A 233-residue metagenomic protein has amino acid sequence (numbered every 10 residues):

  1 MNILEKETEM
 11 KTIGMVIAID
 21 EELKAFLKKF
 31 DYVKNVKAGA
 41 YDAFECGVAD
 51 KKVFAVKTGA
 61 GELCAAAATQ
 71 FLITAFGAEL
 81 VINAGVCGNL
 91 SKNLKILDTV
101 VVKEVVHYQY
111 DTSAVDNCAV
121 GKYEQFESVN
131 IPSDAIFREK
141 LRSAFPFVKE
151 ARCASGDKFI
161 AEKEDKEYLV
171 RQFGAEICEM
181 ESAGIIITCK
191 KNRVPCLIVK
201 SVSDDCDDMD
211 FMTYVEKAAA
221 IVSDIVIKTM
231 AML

Functional and structural regions predicted by a protein language model:
M1-E9: Short, Lys/Arg-enriched N-terminal segments with co-localized hydrophobic residues within the first ~10-30 amino acids
M10-Q70: N-terminal short beta-loop-beta anion/metal-coordinating cradle
F71-A75, N93-L94, I186-P195: Alpha-helix C-terminal capping segments
N89-F173: Mid-sequence, gly/pro-rich, charge-dense loop/helix-turn segments that line enzyme active sites
K158-D208: A C-terminal functional module that forms or caps the active site or interfaces directly with catalytic machinery
V194-C196, S201-L233: Regulatory input/activation interfaces that engage signals or partners
